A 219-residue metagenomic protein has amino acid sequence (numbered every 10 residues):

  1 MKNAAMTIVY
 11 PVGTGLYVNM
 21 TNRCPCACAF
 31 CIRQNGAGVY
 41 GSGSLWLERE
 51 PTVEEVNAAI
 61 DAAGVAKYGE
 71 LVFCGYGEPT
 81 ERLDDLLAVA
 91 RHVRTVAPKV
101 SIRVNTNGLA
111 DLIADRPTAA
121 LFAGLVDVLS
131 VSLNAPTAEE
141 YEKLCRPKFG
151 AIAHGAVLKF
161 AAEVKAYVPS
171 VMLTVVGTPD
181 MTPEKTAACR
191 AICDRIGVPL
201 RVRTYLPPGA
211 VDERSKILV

Functional and structural regions predicted by a protein language model:
M1-M6, E213-V219: Radical SAM enzyme core and accessory elements
N3-A5, N57-A59, D115-A119: A generic local structural motif
A5-T52: Canonical Radical SAM [4Fe-4S] cluster-binding loop centered on the CxxxCxxC motif and its immediate flanking residues
Y17, V72-C74, R103: Short, conserved beta-strand segments within well-ordered enzyme catalytic domains that often line or immediately flank
Q34, C74, S132: Conserved residues at the C-terminal ends of beta-strands
N35-G41, K67-L71, T137-Y141: Short, basic/glycine-rich phosphate-binding loops at helix/coil junctions that contact nucleotide phosphates
P51-Y76: Short Fe-S-cluster ligation motifs
T80-S215: Conserved AdoMet/S-adenosylmethionine-binding subsite of the radical SAM
